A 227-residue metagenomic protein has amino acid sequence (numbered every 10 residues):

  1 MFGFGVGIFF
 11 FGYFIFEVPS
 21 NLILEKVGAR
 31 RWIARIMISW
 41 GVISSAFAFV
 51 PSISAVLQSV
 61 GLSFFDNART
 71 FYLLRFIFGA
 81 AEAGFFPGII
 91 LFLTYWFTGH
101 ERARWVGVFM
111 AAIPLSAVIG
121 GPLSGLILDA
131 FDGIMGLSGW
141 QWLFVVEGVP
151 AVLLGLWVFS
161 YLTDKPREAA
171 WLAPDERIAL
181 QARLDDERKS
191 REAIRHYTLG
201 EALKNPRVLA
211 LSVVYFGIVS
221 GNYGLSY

Functional and structural regions predicted by a protein language model:
M1-I15: Extracellular/periplasmic helix-loop-helix junction of adjacent transmembrane segments in MFS-like secondary
I15-A29: Helix-to-loop junctions at the C-terminal end of transmembrane segments in multipass secondary transporters
I38-F65: C-terminal ends and interior cores of transmembrane alpha-helices in multi-pass membrane transporters/permeases
L74-A111: Cytoplasmic helix-loop-helix junction between adjacent transmembrane helices in 12-TM secondary transporters
A103-D129, P150-A151: Glycine-rich segments within core transmembrane alpha-helices of 12-TM secondary carriers
R104, F109, M135-L199: Central mid-sequence intracellular linker of multi-pass
G200-Y227: Extracytoplasmic gate region of multi-pass secondary transporters
